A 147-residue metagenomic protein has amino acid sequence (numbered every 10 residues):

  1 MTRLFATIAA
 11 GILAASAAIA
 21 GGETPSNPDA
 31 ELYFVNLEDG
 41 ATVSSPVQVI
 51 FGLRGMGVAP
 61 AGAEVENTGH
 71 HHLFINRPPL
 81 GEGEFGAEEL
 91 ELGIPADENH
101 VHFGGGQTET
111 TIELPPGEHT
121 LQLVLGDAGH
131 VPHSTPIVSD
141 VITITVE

Functional and structural regions predicted by a protein language model:
M1-L4: Positively charged n-region of N-terminal signal peptides that target proteins for export
A6-S16: Bacterial N-terminal signal peptides
T24-N27, G40, P46-R54, V58 (+1 more regions): Long, low-complexity serine/threonine/glycine- and acidic-rich segments characteristic of extracellular
P28-Y33: Low-complexity, acidic Ser/Thr/Pro/Gly-rich terminal tails and inter-domain linkers that flank the onset of structured
F34-T42: Short beta-strand segments of immunoglobulin-like
